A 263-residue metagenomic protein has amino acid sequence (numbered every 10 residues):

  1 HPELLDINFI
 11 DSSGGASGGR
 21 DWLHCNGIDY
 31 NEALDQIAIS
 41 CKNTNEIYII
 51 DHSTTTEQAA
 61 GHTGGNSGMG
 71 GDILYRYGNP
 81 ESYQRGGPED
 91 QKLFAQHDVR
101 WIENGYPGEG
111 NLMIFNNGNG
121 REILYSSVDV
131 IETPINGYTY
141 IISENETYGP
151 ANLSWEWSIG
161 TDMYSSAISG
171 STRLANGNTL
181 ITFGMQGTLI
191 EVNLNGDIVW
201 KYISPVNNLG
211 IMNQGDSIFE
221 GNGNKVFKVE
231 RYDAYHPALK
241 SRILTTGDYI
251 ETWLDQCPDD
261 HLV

Functional and structural regions predicted by a protein language model:
H1-V263: Histidine-/acidic-rich catalytic cores in large beta-rich domains
